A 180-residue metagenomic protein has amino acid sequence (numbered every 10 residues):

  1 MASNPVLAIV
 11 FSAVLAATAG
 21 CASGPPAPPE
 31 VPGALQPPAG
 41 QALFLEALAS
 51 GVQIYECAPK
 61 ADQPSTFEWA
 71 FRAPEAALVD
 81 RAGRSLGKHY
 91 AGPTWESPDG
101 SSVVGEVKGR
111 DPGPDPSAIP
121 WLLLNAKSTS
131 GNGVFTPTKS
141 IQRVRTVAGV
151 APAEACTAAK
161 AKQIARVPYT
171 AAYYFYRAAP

Functional and structural regions predicted by a protein language model:
M1-V10: Bacterial N-terminal signal peptides that target proteins for export
S12-L15: Extended, amphipathic alpha-helical scaffolds
A17-G20: C-terminal motif of bacterial Sec signal peptides marking the signal peptidase cleavage site
P25-I54, A61-P180: Primary mode marks residue(s) on the alpha4-beta5-alpha5 output face of response regulator receiver
